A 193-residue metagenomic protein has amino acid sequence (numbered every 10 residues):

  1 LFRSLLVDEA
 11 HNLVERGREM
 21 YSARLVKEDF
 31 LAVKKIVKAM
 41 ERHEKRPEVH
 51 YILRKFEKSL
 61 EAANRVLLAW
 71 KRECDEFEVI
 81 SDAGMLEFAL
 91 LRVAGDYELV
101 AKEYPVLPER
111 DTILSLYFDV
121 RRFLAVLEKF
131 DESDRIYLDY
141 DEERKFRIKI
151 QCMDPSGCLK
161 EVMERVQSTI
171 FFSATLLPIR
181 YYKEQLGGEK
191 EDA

Functional and structural regions predicted by a protein language model:
F2-A193: Conserved coupling segment at the C-terminus of the helicase ATP-binding
